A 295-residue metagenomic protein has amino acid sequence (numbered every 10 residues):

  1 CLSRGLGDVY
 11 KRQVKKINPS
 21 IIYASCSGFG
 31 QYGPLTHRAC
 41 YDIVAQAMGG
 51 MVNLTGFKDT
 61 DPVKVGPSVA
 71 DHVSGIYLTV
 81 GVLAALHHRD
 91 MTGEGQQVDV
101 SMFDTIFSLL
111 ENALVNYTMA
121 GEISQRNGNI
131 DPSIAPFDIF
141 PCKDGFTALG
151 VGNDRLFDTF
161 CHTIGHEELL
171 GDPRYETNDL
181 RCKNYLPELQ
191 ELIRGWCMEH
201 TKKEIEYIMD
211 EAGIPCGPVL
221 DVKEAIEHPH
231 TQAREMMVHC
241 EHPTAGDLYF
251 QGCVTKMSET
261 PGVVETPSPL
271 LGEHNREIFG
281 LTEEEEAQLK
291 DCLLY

Functional and structural regions predicted by a protein language model:
C1-Y10, Y295: Single conserved hydrophobic/aromatic residue that forms the stacking wall/gate of nucleotide- or nucleobase-binding
K11-T147, V151-D158: Active-site-adjacent "lid/gating" segments in soluble enzymes
L83, F157-C161, R194, E206-D210 (+4 more regions): Non-transmembrane alpha-helical segments in soluble domains of secreted/periplasmic/extracellular proteins
G95-F103, R174, I208, Q288-L289: Beta-strand segments within the central parallel beta-sheet cores of soluble alpha/beta enzyme folds
M119-S124, H228-H242: Short, surface-exposed loop/helix-turn segments at secondary-structure junctions that function as lids/hinges flanking
A135-A212, C216: Aromatic-enriched alpha-helical interface/lid elements that frame and gate functional surfaces
D210-T231: Conserved PLP cofactor-binding pocket of PLP-dependent enzymes
T244-D291: Flexible, small-/acidic-enriched active-site or ligand-binding loops
